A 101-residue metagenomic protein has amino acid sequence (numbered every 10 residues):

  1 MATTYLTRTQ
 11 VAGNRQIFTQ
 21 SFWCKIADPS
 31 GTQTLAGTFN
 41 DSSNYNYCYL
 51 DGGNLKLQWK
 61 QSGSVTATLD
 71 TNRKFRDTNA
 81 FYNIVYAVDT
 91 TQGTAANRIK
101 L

Functional and structural regions predicted by a protein language model:
A2-Q58, Q92-A95: Extracellular glycan-recognition modules
Q58-N83: Short, aromatic/His-centered strand-loop micro-motif at the edge of beta-sheets
W59, K100-L101: Conserved aromatic beta-strand anchor motif in extracellular beta-sandwich/beta-rich domains
A80-R98: Localized edge beta-strand/strand-to-loop motifs within extracellular or lumenal beta-rich domains
